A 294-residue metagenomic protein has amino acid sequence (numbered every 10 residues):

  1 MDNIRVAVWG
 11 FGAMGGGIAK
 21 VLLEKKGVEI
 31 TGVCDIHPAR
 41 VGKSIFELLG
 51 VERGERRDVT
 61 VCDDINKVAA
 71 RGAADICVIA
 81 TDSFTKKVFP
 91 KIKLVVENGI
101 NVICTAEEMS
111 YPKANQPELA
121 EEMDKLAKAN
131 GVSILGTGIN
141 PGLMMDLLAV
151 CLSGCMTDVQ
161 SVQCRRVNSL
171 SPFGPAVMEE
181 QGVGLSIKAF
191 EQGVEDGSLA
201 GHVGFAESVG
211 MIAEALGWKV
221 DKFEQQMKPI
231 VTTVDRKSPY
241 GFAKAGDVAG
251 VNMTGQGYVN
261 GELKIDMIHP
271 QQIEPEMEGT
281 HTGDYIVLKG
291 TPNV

Functional and structural regions predicted by a protein language model:
M1-V51: N-terminal Rossmann-like dinucleotide-binding module
V8, G16-G17, I76-S83, M267 (+1 more regions): Metallocofactor- and cofactor-centric catalytic cores in central/energy metabolism, strongly enriched
W9, S153-G279: Active-site-lining helix/loop region of Rossmann-like oxidoreductase modules
I36-P38, D82, I100, E107-S110 (+2 more regions): Short, ordered loop/turn segments at secondary-structure junctions
H37-G72: Conserved N-terminal Rossmann-fold NAD(P) cofactor-binding segment
I65-I76, T85-E107: Rossmann-fold NAD(P) dinucleotide-binding segment
E107-V132: Rossmann-fold NAD(P)-binding glycine/threonine-rich loop
I273-V294: C-terminal helical cap and adjacent loop that interface with cofactors, partners, or active-site loops
